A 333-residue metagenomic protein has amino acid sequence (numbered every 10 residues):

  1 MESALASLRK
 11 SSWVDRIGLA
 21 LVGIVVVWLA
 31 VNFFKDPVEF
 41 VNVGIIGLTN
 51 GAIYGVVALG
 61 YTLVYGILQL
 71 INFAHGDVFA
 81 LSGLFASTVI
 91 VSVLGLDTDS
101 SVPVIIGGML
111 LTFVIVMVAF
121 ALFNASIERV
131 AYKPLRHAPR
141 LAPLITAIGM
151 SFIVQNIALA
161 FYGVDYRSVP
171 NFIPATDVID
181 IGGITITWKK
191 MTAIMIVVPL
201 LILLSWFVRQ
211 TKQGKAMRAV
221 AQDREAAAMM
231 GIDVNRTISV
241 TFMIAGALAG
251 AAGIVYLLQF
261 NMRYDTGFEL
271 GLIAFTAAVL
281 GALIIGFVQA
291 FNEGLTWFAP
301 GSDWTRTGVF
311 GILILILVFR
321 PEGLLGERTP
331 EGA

Functional and structural regions predicted by a protein language model:
M1-L29, F161, D165, Q222-M229 (+2 more regions): Cytosolic-side transmembrane-helix boundaries in multi-pass membrane proteins
M1-V57, D97-L111, A138-A142, T187-M191 (+1 more regions): Membrane-interfacial amphipathic/re-entrant helices at transmembrane-helix boundaries
A4, P134-Q210, T237, G267 (+3 more regions): Transmembrane helix-bundle core of multi-pass membrane transporters and related energy-transducing complexes
F40-V91, S126-A142, V279-L280: Single transmembrane alpha-helix segments in multi-pass membrane proteins
N50, T185-R263, G267, G281: Helix-loop-helix "hairpin" substructures at the membrane interface of multi-pass membrane proteins
Y54, G60, V104, M109-M117 (+3 more regions): Transmembrane alpha-helical segments in multi-pass inner-membrane proteins
I67-S126, F287, F291-A299: Membrane-embedded helix boundary and interhelical linker motif in transport proteins
D97-M150, I157, L283-I285, R320-P321: Alpha-helical transmembrane segments within multi-pass membrane transporters and channels
